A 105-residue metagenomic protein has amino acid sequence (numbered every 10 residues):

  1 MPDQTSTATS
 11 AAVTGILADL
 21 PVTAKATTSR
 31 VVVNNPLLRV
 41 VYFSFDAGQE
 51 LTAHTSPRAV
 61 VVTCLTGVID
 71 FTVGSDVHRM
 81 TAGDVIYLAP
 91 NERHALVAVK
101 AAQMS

Functional and structural regions predicted by a protein language model:
M1-L37: A short, N-terminal "cap"/entry segment at the start of jelly-roll beta-barrel domains of the cupin/DSBH fold
K25-A26, R39-S56: Conserved short histidine dyad/triad with adjacent acidic residue
L37, T66, A101: ATP/adenylate-binding site constellation spanning eukaryotic-like Ser/Thr protein kinases, ABC-transporter
S44-D46, T55-F71: Short, conserved beta-strand element in jelly-roll/cupin
D46-G48, G83, N91: Tight coil/turn sites that cap or link beta-strands
T81, P90-S105: Ligand-binding loop in jelly-roll beta-barrel domains
